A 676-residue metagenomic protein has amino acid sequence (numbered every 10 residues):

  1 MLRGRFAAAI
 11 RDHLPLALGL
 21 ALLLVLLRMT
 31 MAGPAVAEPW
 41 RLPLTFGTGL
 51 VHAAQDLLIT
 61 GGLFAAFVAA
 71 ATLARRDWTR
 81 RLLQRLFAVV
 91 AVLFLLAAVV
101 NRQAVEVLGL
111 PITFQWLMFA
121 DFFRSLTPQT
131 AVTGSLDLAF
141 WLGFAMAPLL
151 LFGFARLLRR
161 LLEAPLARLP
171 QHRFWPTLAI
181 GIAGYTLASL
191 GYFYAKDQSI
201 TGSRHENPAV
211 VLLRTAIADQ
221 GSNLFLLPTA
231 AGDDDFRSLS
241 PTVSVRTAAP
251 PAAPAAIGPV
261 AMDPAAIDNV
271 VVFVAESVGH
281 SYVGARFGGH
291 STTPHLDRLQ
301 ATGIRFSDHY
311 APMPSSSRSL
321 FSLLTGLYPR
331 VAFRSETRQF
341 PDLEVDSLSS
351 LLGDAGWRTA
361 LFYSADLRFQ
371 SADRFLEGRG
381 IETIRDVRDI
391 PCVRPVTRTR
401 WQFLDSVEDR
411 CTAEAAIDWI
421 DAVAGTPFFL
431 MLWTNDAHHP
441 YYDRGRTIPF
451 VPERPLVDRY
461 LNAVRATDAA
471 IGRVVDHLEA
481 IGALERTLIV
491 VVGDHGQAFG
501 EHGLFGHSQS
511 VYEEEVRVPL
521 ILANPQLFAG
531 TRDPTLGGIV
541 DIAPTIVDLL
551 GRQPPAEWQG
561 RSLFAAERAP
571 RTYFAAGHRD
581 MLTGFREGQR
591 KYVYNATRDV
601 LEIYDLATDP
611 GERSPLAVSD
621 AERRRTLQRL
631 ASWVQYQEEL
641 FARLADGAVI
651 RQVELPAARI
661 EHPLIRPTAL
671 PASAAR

Functional and structural regions predicted by a protein language model:
L2-G221: Transmembrane and membrane-interface helices of multi-pass, inner-membrane envelope-modifying transferases
P43, G47-G49, S335-Q339, R400-L404 (+6 more regions): Active-site rim elements
F123-R124, G191-N223, E587-R676: C-terminal accessory region downstream of the catalytic core in glycan-modifying enzymes
A179-V272, S277-F428, W433-I448, L563: Active-site-proximal alpha/beta segments of enzymes that process anionic O-linked groups
A252-A253, R410-D421, R446-T487, Q637-F641: A long, amphipathic alpha-helix that forms part of the scaffold/cap immediately adjacent to metal-dependent active
S350-A355, N524-R568, T608: Non-catalytic, well-ordered alpha-helical segments in soluble enzyme domains
E479-F528, G538: Histidine-centered active-site microenvironments of extracellular/periplasmic hydrolases and transferases
A498, V547-L606: C-terminal cap/loop subdomain of S1 sulfatases and analogous C-terminal strand-loop tails that border
